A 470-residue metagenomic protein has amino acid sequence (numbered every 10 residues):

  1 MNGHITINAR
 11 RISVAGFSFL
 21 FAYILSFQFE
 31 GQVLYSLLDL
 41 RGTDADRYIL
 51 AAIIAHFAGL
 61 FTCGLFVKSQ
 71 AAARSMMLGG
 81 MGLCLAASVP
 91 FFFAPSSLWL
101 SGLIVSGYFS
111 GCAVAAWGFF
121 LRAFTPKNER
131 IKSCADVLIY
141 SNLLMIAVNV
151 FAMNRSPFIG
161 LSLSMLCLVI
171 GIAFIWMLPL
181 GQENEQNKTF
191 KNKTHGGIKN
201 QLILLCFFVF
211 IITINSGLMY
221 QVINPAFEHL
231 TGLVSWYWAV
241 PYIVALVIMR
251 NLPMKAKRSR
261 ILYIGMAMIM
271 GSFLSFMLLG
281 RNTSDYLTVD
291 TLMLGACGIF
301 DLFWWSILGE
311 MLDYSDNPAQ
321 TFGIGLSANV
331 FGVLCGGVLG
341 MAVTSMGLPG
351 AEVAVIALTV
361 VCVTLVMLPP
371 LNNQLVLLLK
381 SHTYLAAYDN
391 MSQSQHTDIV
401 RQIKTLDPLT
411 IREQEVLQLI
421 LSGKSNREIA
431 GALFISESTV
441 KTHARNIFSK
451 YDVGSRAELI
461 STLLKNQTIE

Functional and structural regions predicted by a protein language model:
N2-F57, L204, F208-E228: Helix-loop boundary and gating motifs at the non-cytosolic
A52-T62, S141-M145, G232-K257, S272 (+2 more regions): Transmembrane alpha-helices of Major Facilitator/SLC transporters
R74-V89, R260-S275: Structural signature of the two symmetry-related core transmembrane helices
S97-V114, S284-D301: Hydrophobic core of transmembrane alpha-helices in multi-pass small-molecule transporters, especially MFS/SLC-type
G111-T125, I299-S315: Intracellular juxtamembrane helix-capping segments at the cytosolic ends of symmetry-related transmembrane helices
P126-M153, Q320-G340: Glycine-rich segments within core transmembrane alpha-helices of 12-TM secondary carriers
F158-M177, G350-N373: Symmetry-related core transmembrane helices of the 12-TM Major Facilitator Superfamily/SLC fold
N390-A444, K450, S461-E470: Helix-turn-helix DNA-binding segment
